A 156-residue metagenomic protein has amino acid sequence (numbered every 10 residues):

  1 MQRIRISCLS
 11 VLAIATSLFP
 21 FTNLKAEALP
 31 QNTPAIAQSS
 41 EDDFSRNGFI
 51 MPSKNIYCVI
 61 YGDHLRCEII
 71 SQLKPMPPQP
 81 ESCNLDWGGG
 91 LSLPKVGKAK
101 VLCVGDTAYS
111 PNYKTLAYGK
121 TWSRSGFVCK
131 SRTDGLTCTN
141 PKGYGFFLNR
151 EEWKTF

Functional and structural regions predicted by a protein language model:
M1-V11: Bacterial N-terminal signal peptides that target proteins for export
T16-K25: C-terminal segment of classical bacterial N-terminal signal peptides
A26-F49: Short N-terminal segments immediately surrounding and downstream of signal-peptide cleavage
N32-S40, L65-L116, N149-F156: A low-complexity, Ser/Thr/Gly/Pro-enriched, surface-exposed linker/loop concept that marks segments flanking
S45-Y61, A117-S131: Short, low-complexity cationic-aromatic patches
I60-Y61, L65-R66, S131-F147: Hydrophobic, ordered structural segments
G105-P141: Acidic, glycine-rich flexible loop segments
